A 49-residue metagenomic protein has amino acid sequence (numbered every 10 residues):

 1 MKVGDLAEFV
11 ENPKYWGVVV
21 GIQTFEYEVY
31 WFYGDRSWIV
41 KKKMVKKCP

Functional and structural regions predicted by a protein language model:
K2-P49: Basic/aromatic-rich interaction segments and small domains that mediate binding to polyanionic partners
